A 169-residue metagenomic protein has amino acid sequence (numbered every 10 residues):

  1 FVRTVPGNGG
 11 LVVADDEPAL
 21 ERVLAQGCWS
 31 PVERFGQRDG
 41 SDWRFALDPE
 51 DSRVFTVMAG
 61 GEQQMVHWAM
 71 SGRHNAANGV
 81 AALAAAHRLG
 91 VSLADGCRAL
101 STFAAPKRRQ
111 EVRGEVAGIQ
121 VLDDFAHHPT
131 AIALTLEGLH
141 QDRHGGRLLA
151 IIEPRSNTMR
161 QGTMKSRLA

Functional and structural regions predicted by a protein language model:
F1-V121, G145: Acidic, Mg2+-coordinating active-site environments of NTP-dependent enzymes
A14, L47-F55, T130-G138, P154-N157: Hydrophobic transmembrane alpha-helix bundles
V23, G96, I132-T135, L168: Hydrophobic side chains in well-ordered alpha-helices
A81, H127, A131: Conserved cofactor-binding/catalytic machinery of classical short-chain dehydrogenase/reductase
P106-R108, T130, E137-A169: Active-site beta-alpha connecting loops in nucleotide-dependent enzymes
V121-H127: Switch II (G3) loop of P-loop NTPases
